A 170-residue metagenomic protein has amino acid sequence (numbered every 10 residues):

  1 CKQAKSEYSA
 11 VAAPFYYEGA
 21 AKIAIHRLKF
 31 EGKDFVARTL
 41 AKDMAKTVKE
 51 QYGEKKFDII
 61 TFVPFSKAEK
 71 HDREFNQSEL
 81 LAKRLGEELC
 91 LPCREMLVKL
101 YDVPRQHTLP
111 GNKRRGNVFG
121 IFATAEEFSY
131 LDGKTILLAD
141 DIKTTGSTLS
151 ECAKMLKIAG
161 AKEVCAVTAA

Functional and structural regions predicted by a protein language model:
C1-E87, H107: Extended interfacial segments that mediate partner engagement and assembly in macromolecular machines
P92-A170: PRPP/pyrophosphate-binding module of the type I phosphoribosyltransferase fold
